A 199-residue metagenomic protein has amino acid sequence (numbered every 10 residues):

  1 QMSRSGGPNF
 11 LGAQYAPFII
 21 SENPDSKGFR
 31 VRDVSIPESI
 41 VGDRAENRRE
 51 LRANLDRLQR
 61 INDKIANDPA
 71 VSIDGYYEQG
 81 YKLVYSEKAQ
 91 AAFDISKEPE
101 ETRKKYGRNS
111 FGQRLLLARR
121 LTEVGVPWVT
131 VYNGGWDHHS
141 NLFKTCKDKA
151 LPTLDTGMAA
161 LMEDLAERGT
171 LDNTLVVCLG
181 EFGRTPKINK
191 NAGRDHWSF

Functional and structural regions predicted by a protein language model:
Q1-F199: Ligand-binding pockets and gating/stacking loops
